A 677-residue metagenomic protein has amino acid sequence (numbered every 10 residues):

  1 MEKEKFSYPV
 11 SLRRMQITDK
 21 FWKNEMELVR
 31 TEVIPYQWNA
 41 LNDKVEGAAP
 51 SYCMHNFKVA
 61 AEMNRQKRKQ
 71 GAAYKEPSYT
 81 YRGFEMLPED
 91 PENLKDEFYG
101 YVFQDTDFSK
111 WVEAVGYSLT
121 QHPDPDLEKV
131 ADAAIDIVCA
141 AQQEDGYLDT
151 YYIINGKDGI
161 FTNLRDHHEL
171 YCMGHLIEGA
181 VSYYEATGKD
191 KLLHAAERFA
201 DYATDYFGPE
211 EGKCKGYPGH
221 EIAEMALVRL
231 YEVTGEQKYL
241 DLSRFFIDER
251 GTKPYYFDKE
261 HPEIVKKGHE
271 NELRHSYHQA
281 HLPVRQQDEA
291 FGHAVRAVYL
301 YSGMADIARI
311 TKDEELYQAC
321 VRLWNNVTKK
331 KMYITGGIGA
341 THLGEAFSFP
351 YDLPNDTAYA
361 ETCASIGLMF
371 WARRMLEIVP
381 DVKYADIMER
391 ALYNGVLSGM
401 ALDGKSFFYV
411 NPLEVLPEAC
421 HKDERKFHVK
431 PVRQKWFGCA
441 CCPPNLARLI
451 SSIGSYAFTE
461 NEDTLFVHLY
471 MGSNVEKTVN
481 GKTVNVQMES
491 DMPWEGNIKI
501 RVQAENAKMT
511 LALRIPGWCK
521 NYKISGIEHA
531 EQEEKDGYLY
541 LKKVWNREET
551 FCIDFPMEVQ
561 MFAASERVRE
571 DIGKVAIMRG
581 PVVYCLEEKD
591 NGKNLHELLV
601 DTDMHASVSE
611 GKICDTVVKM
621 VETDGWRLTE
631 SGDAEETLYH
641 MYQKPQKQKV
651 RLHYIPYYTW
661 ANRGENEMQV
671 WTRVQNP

Functional and structural regions predicted by a protein language model:
M1-D107, D132-Y152: Low-complexity, Ser/Thr/Pro/Gly-enriched N-terminal "stalk/linker" regions
K3-S7, Q70, P91-F108, G159-C172 (+7 more regions): Solvent-exposed loop and edge beta-strand segments that line ligand/cofactor-binding and catalytic clefts
K5, P9-L12, D19, L119-D132 (+5 more regions): Structural helix-adjacent loops and short alpha-helical linkers that scaffold large soluble proteins
R14, M26, S243, C320 (+5 more regions): C-terminal beta-rich recognition modules with glycine/proline-rich loops and embedded aromatic residues
W22, V112-P125, G174-K189, A223-G235 (+4 more regions): Well-ordered alpha-helical scaffold segments within catalytic/enzyme domains
N155-V233: A conserved hydrophobic secondary-structure block that centers on an alpha-helix together with its immediately flanking
D306-K330, P354-K405, L416: Catalytic-core region of carbohydrate-active enzymes that cleave or remodel glycosidic bonds
K508-G526: Beta-strand-rich binding/interaction modules
